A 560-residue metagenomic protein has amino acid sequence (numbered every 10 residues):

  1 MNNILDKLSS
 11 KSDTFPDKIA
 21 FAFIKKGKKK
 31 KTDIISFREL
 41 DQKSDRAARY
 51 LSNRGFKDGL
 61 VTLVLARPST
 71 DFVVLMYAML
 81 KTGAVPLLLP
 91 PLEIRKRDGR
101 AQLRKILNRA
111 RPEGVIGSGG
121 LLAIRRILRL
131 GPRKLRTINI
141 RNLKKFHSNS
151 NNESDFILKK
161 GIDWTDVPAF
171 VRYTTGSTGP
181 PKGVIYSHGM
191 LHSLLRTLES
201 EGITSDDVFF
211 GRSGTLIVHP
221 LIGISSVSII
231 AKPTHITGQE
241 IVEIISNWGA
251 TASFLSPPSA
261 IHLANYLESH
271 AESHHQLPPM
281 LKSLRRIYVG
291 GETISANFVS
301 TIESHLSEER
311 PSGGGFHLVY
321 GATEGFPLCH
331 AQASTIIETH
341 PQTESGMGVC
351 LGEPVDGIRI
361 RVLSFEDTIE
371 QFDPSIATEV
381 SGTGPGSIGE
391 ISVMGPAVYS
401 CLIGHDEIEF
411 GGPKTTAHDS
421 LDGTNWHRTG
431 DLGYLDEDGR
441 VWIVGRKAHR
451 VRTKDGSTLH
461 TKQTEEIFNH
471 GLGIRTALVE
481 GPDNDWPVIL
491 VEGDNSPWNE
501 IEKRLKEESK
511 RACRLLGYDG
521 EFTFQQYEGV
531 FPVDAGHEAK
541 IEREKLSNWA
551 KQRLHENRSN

Functional and structural regions predicted by a protein language model:
P16-I19, T137, N151-Y173, P180 (+1 more regions): Conserved pre-ATP/AMP-binding loop-to-beta segment of ANL
D17-G55, L60-S69, V73, I94-R104 (+2 more regions): Conserved AMP-binding/adenylate-forming core of the ANL superfamily
I34-R38, A169-R196, S225: Conserved AMP-binding A3 loop
H192-V208, S213-P258, Y266-L267: Conserved AMP-binding/adenylation subdomain of ANL enzymes
S246, S253, G395, S400-C401 (+1 more regions): AMP-binding/adenylate-forming catalytic core of the ANL superfamily
A252, Y266-G346, R359: Gly/Ser/Thr-rich phosphate-binding loop
P341-G346, E366-G384, A397-G430, A448 (+1 more regions): Conserved ANL (AMP-binding/adenylate-forming) active-site segment centered on the GW(Y/F)…HTG consensus within
V451, L478-E480, K510-N560: Conserved C-terminal "lid"/linker of ANL adenylate-forming enzymes
